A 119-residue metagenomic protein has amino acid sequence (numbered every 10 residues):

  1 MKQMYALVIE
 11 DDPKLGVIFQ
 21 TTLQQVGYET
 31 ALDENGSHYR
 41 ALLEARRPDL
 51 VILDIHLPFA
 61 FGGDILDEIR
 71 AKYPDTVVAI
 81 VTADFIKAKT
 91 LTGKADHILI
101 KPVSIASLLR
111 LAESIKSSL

Functional and structural regions predicted by a protein language model:
E10, T82: Conserved acidic carboxylate
D12-A31: Two-component/phosphorelay signaling modules centered on CheY-like receiver
Q20, V103-K116: C-terminal output helix
L32-L50: Acidic, metal-coordinating helix/loop segments flanking the phosphotransfer/catalytic sites of two-component signaling
N35, F61-D64: Acidic catalytic/metal-coordinating carboxylates
D54: Active-site residues of response regulator receiver
P58: The feature encodes the CheY-like receiver
G63-P74: Short amphipathic alpha-helix used as the core "switch/output" element in two-component signaling
